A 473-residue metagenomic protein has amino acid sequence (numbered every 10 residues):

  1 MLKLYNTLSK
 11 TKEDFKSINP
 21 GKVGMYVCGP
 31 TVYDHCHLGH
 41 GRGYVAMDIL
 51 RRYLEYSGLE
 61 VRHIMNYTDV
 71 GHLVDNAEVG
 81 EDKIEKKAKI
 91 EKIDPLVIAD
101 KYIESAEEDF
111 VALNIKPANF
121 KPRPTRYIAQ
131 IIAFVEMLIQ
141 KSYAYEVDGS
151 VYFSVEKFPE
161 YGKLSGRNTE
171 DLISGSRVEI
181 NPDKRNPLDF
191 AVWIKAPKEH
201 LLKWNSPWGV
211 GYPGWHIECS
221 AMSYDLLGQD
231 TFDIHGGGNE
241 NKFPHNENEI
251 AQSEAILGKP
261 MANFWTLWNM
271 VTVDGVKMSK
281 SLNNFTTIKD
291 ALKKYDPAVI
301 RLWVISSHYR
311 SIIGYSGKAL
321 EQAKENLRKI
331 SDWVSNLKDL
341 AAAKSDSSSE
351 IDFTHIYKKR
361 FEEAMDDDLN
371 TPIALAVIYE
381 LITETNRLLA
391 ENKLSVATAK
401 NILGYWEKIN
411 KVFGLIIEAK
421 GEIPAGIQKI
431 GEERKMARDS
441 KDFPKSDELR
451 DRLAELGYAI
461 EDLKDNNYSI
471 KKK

Functional and structural regions predicted by a protein language model:
M1-Y33, D48, E108, I128-D339: Alpha-helical recognition segments enriched in aromatics with Gly/Pro capping that present substrate-recognition
S9, I18-N114, L463-D465, S469-I470: N-terminal, positively charged nucleic-acid-binding surface of large information/translation enzymes
R52, Y224-D225, T383: Short glycine/serine- and small hydrophobic-enriched flexible loop segments
L59, Y143, Y458: Short phosphate-binding/catalytic loops that engage adenosine nucleotides
I64-V70, K101-A106, K116-I131, G149-F158: Short, glycine/charge-rich beta-strand/loop segments that flank catalytic centers and engage negatively charged groups
A88-D94, N119-T125, G209, G238: The substrate-binding groove and active-site-proximal loops of carbohydrate-active enzymes, especially glycoside
K277-S279, N283-K473: Structural preference for alpha-helix termini/caps and helix-kink/transition segments
